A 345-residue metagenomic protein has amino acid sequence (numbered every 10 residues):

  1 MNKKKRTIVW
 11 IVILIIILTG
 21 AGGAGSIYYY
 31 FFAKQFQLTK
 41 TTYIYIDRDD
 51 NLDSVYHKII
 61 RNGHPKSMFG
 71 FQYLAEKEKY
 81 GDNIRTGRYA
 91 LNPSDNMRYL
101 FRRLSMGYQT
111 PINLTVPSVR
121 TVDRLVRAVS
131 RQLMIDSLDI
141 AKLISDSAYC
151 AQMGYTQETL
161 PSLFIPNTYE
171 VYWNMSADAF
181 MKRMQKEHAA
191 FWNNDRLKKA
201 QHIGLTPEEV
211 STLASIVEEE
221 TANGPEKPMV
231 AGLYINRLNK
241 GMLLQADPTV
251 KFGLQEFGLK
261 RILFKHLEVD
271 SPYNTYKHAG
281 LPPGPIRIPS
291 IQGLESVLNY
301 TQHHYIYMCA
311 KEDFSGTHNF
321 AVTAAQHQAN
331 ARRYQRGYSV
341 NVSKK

Functional and structural regions predicted by a protein language model:
M1-K4, W10, R48, K58-N62 (+6 more regions): Intrinsic structural disorder
N2-T41: N-terminal type II signal-anchor transmembrane helix that functions as the membrane-insertion/stop-transfer segment
R6-W10, F71-I84, P228-Y234: Solvent-exposed, charged interface segments at domain starts and junctions
L14-T19, R61-G63, T86-R88, D139-I144 (+2 more regions): N-terminal start-of-chain detector that recognizes signal peptides and the immediate post-cleavage beginning
A21-S26, R88, Y155, L259: Intrinsically disordered, low-complexity regions
Y29-W192: Signal peptide-directed extracytoplasmic domains
R127, M134-L138, Y149-K345: Bacterial extracytoplasmic/cell-wall-associated proteins, especially those involved in peptidoglycan
